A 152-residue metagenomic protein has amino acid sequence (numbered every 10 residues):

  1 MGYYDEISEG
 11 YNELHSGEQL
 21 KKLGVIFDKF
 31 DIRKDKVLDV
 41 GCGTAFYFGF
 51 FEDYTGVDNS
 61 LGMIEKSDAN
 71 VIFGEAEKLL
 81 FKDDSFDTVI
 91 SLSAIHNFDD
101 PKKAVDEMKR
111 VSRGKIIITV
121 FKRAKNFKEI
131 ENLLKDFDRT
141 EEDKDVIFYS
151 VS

Functional and structural regions predicted by a protein language model:
M1-D31, A124, I147: Conserved class I S-adenosyl-L-methionine
L38-K78: Class I SAM-dependent methyltransferase SAM/SAH-binding core
I90: A conserved beta-strand element that flanks and buttresses the S-adenosyl-L-methionine
S93-A94: Short catalytic micro-motifs in class I SAM-dependent methyltransferases
K102-G114: A short glycine-rich, Lys/Arg-flanked "PGG" loop and its adjoining helix->strand segment in the class I
G114-K122: Conserved beta-strand signature within the Rossmann-like core of class I S-adenosyl-L-methionine
A124-K135: Short alpha-helix
E141-S152: Core SAM-dependent methyltransferase catalytic element
